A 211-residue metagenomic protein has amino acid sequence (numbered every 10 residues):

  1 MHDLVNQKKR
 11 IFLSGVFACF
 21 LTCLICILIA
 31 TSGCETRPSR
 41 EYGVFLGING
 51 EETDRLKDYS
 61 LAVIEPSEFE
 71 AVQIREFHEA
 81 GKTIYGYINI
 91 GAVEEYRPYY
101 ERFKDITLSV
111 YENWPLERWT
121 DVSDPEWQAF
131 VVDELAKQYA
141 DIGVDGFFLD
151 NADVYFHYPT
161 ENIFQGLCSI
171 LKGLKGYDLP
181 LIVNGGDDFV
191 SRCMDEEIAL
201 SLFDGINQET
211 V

Functional and structural regions predicted by a protein language model:
M1-R10: N-terminal secretory signal peptides that target proteins for export/translocation
V5, G33-T36: Basic/polar N-terminal segments that are highly enriched at the extreme N-terminus, encompassing both cleavable
F12-S14: Short, hydrophobic alpha-helical membrane anchors of single-pass surface/secreted proteins
V16-A30: Bacterial N-terminal signal peptides
E35-V211: Glycan-processing catalytic domains of CAZymes
